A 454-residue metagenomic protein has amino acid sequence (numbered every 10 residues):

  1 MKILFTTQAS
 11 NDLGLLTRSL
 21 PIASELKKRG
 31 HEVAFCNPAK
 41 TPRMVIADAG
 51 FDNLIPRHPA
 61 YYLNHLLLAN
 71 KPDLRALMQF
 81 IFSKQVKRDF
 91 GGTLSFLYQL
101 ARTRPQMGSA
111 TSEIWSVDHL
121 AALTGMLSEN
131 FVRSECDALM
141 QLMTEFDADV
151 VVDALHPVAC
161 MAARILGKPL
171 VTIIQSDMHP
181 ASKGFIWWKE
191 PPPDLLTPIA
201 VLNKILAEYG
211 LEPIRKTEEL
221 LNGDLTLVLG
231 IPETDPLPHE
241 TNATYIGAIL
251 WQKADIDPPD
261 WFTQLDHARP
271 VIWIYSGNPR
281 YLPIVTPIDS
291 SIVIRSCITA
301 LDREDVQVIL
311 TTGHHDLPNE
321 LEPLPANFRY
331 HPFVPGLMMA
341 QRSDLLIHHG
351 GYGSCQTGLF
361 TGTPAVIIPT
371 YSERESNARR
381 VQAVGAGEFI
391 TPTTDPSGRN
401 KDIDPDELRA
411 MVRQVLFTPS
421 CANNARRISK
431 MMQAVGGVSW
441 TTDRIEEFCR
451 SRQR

Functional and structural regions predicted by a protein language model:
M1-H156, C160-A162, T172-P180, I309-R342 (+2 more regions): Glycosyltransferase specificity loop/lid
F5, A121-L127, M143, T197-N203 (+1 more regions): Short, basic, glycine/proline-bearing loop/turn elements
G167-P169, G223, T363: A short helix->loop->beta-strand "cap" motif at the edges of active sites that frequently abuts
L170-T197: Conserved nucleotide-diphosphate donor binding/catalytic pocket of glycan-assembly enzymes
F185-P193, L282-S290, P396-I403: Short, flexible/disordered intra-domain loops and linkers
P191-R280, H314: A nucleotide-sugar donor-handling region in carbohydrate enzymes
I288-D305: Short hydrophobic signal-anchor/transmembrane segments that target glycosyltransferases and glycosylation machinery
